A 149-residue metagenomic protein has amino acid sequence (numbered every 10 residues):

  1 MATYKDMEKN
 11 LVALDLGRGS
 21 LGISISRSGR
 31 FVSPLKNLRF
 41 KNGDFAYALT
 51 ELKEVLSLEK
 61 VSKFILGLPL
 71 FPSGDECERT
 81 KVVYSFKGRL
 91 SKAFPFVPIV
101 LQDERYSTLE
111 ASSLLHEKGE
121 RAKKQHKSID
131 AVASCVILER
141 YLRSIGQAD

Functional and structural regions predicted by a protein language model:
A2-L14, G19-D149: Phosphate- and other anionic-substrate recognition elements at nucleic-acid/protein interfaces
